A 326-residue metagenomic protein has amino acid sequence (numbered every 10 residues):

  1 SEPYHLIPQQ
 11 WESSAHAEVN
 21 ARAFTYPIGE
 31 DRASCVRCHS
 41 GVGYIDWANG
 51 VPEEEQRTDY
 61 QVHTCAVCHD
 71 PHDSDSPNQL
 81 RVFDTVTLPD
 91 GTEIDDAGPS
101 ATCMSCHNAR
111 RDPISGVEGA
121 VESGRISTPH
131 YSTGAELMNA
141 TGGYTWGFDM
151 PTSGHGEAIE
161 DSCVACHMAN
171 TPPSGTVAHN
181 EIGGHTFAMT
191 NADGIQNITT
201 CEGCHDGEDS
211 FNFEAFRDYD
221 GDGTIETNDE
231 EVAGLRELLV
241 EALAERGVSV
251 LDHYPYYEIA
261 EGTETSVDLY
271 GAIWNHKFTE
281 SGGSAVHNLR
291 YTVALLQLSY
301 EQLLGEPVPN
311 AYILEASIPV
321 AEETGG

Functional and structural regions predicted by a protein language model:
S1, C65-H69, H205, Y257-E264: Phosphate-binding glycine-rich loops and adjacent basic patches that engage nucleotide phosphates, nucleic-acid
E2-G98, S105-D193, G282, E315-G326: Sequence context of c-type cytochrome heme-c attachment sites
I7, G98-P99, N197-T200, L295: Generic detector of short, well-ordered, non-transmembrane alpha-helical segments enriched in hydrophobic residues
W11, T102, C204, S299: Divalent metal-coordination and catalytic microenvironments
T102-C103, V164, T199-G203: Short beta-strand-alpha-helix junction that forms the catalytic/metal-binding core of metal-dependent nuclease domains
V177-D193, N197-E231: Hydrophobic, helix-length membrane anchors
G207-D209, E214-G326: Mature extracytoplasmic or organellar-lumen-exposed domains after removal of signal/transit peptides
